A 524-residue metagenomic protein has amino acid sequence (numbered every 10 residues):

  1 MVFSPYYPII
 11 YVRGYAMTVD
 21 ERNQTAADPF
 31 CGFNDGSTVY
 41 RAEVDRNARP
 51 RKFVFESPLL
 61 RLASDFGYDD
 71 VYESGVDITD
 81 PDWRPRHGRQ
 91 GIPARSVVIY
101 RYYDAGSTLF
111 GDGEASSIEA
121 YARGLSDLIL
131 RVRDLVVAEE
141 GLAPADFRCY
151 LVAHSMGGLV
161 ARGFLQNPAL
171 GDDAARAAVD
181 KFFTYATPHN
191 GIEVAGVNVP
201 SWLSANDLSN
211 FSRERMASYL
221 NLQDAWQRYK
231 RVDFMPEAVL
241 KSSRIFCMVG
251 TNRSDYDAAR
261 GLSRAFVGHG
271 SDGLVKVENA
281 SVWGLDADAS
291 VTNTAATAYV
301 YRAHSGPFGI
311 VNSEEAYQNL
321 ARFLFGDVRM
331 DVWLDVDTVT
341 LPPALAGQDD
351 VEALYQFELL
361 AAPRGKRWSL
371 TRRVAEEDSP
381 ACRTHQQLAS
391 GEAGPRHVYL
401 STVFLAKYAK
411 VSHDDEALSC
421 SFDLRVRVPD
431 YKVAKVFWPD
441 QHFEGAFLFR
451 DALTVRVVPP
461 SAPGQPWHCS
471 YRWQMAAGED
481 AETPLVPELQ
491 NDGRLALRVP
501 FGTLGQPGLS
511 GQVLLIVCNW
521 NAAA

Functional and structural regions predicted by a protein language model:
V2-Y6, Y11, M17-S64, E114-A115 (+4 more regions): Helical cap/lid subdomain of alpha/beta-hydrolase-fold lipid enzymes that gates access to the catalytic pocket
E43-R49, W83-V98, G106: Intrinsically disordered, low-complexity acidic Ser/Thr-rich regulatory segments
L60-A94, A138-E139: Short mixed-charge
V98-S116: Cap/lid segment of the alpha/beta-hydrolase catalytic domain
G141-A153: Alpha/beta-hydrolase fold nucleophile elbow
V152-G157, A161, A186: Gly/Ala-rich beta-loop-alpha elbow adjacent to hydrolase catalytic centers
G326-R364: Charged, amphipathic alpha-helical linkers/stalks
Q348-A524: Extended non-globular C-terminal regions
